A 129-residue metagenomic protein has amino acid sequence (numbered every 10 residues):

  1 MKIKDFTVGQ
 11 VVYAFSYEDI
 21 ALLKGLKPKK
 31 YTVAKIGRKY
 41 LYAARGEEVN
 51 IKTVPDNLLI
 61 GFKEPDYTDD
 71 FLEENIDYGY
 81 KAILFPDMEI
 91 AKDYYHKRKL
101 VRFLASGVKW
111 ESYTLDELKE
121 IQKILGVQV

Functional and structural regions predicted by a protein language model:
M1-K24: Short coil-to-beta transition motif at edge beta-strands of beta-rich domains
T7-G9, Y13-F15, A43, Y113 (+1 more regions): Cystatin/cathelin-like cysteine-protease inhibitor module
Y13, V33, Y42-A43, I90: Residue-level detector of intrinsically disordered, flexible termini and proteolytic processing junctions
L23-R38: Short beta-strand-centered aromatic/proline hotspots
K39-E47: Short, solvent-exposed secondary-structure boundary/capping segments
G46-V129: Intrinsically disordered, low-complexity, charged/polar segments
